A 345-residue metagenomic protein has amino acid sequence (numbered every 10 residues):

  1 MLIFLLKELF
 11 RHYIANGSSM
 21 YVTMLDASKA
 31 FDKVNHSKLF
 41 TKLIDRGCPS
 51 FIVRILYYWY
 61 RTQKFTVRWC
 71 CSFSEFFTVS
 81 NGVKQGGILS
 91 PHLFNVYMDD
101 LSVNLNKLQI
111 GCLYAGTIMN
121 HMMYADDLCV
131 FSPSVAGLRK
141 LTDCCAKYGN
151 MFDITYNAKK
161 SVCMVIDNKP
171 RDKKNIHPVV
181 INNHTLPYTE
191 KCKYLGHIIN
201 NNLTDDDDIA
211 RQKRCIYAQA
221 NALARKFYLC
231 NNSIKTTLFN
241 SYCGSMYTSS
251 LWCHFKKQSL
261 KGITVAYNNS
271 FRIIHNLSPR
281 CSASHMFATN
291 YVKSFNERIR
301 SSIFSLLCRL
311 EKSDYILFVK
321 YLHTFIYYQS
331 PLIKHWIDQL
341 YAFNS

Functional and structural regions predicted by a protein language model:
M1-D45, A136, K159, S249 (+2 more regions): Charged boundary/loop elements
M1-V96: Conserved pre-catalytic core of RNA-dependent polymerases
L6, D26, L43, L56 (+12 more regions): Mobile genetic element proteins and their domesticated derivatives, centered on retroelements and DNA transposons
H12-N16, S28-D32, D45, G82-P91 (+5 more regions): Conserved, non-catalytic sequence blocks in retroelement Pol enzymes and Pol-derived host proteins
K29-R46, H121-N150, N168, N201-T204: Catalytic palm subdomain of template-directed nucleic-acid polymerases, centered on the conserved carboxylate motif
C71, T155-E190: Short, conserved micro-motifs composed of acidic
L93-A125, C129-F131: Active-site palm subdomain of RNA-directed nucleic acid polymerases
A125-D126, N157-V162, I166-N168, K191-E311: Non-catalytic, peripheral interaction segments enriched in hydrophobic/basic residues
